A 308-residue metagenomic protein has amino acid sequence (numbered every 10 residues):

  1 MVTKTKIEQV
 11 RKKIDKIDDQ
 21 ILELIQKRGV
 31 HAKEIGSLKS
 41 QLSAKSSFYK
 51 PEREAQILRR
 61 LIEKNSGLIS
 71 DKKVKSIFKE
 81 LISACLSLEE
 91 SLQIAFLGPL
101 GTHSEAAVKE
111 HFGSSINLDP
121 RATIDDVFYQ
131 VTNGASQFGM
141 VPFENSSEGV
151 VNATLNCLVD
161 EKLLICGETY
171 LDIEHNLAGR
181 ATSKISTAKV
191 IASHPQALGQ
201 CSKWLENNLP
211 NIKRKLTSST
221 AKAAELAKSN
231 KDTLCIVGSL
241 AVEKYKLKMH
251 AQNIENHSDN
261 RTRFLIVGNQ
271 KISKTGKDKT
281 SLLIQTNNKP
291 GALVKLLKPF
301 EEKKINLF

Functional and structural regions predicted by a protein language model:
M1-F308: Domain-level signature for soluble enzymes in the chorismate/prephenate branch of the shikimate pathway
